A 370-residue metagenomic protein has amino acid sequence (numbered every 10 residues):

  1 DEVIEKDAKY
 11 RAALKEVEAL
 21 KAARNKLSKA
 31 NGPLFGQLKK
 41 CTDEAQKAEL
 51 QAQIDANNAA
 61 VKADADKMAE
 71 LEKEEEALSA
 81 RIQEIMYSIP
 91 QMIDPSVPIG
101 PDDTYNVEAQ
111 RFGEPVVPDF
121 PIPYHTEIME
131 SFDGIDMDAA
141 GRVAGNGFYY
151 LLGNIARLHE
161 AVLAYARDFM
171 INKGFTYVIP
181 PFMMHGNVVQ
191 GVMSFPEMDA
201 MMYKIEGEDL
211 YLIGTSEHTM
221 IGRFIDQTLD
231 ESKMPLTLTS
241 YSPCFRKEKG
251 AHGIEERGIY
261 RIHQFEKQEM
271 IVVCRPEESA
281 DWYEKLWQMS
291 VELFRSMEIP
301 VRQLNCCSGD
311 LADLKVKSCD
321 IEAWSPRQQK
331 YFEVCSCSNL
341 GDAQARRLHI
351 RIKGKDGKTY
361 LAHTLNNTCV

Functional and structural regions predicted by a protein language model:
D1-V116, E130, G134: N-terminal alpha-helical targeting/anchoring segments
R111-V370: TRNA-recognition modules of translation machinery and tRNA-sensing kinases, especially anticodon-binding
